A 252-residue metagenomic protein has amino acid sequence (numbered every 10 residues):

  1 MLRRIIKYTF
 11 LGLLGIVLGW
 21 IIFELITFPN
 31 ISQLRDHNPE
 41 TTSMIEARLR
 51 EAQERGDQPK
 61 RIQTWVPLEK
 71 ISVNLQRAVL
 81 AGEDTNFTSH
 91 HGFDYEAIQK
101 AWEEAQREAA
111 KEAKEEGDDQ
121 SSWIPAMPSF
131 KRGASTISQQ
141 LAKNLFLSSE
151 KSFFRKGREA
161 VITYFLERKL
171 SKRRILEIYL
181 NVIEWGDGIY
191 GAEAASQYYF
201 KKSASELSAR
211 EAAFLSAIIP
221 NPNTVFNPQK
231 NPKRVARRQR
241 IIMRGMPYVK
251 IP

Functional and structural regions predicted by a protein language model:
L2-P252: Juxtamembrane regions of bacterial inner-membrane/periplasmic proteins, predominantly the peptidoglycan biogenesis
